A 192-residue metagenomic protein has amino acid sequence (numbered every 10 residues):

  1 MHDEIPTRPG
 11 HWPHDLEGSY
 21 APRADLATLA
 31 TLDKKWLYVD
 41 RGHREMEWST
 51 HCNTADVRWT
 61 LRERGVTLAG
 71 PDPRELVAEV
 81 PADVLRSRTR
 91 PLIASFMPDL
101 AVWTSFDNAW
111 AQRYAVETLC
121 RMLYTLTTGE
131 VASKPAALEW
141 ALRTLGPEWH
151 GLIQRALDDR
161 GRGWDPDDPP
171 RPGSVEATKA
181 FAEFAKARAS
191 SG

Functional and structural regions predicted by a protein language model:
H2-D107: Conserved NTP/Mg2+-binding pocket subregion across the NTase superfamily
R58-G192: Conserved nucleotidyltransferase catalytic core and NTase-mimicking acidic/glycine-rich helix/loop elements in nucleic
